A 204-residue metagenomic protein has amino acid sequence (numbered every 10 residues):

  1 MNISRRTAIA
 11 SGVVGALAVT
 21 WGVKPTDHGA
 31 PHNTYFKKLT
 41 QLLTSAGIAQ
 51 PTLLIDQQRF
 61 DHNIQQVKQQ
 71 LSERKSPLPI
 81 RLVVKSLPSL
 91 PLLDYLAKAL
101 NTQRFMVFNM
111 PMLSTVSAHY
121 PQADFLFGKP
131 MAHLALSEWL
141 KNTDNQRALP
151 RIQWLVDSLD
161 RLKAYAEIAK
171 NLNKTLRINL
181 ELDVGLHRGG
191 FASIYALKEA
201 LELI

Functional and structural regions predicted by a protein language model:
M1-V14: N-terminal secretory signal peptides and thylakoid transit peptides that target proteins across membranes
N2-R5, L78, L82: Short alpha-helical segments used as structural interaction elements across diverse proteins
A16-A18: Hydrophobic h-region of N-terminal signal peptides that target proteins for export in Gram-negative bacteria
T20-Q66, Q70: C-terminal segment of N-terminal export signals and the immediately downstream linker at the start of the mature
Q70-L78: A structural motif corresponding to the C-terminal end of an alpha-helix and its immediate exit/capping segment
P79-I204: Active-site-proximal beta-alpha core segment in soluble small-molecule metabolic enzymes
